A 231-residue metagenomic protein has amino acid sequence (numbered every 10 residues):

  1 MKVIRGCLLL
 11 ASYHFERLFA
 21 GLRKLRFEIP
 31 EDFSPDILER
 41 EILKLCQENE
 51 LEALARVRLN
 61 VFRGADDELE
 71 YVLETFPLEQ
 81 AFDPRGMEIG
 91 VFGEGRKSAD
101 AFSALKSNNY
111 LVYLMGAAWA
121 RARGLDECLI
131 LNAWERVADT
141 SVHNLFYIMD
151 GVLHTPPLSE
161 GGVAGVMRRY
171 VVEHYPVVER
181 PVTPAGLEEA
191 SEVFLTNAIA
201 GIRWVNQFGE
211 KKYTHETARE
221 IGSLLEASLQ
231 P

Functional and structural regions predicted by a protein language model:
M1-K44, F62-P231: Helix-start/capping segments and mature chain N-termini
L45-E50: Phosphate/pyrophosphate-binding loops at sites that engage ATP/ADP/AMP, CoA/4′-phosphopantetheine, polyphosphate
L51-V61, E68: Ordered, amphipathic secondary-structure segments that act as subunit-interaction surfaces in large macromolecular
